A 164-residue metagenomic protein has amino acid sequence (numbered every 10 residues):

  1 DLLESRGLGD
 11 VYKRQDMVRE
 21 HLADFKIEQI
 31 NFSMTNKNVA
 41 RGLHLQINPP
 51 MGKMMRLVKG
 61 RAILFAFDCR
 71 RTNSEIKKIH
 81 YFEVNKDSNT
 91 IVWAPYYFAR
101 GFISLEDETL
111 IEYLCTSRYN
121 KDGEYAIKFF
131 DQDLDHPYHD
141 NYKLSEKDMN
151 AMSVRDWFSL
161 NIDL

Functional and structural regions predicted by a protein language model:
D1-L2: Short, well-ordered junction/capping motifs at the entry into regular secondary structure
R6, D10-D87, D107-E108, C115-L164: Non-catalytic, conserved peripheral segments adjacent to functional cores
V84-D107: Conserved metal-binding segment of the jelly-roll/cupin
